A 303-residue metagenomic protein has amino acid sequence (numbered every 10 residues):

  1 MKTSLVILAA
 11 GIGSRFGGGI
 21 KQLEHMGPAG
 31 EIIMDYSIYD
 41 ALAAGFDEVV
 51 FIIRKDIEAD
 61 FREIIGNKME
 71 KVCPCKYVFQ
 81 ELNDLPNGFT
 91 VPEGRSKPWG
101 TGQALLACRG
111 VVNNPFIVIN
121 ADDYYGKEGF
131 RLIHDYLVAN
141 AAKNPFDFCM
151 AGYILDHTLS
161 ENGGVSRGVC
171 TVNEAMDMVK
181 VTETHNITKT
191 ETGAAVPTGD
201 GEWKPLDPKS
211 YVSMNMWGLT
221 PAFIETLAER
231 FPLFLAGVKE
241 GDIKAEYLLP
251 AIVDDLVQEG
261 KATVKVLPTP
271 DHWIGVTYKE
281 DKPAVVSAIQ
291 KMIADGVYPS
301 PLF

Functional and structural regions predicted by a protein language model:
K2-G66, C73, Q80, N114: N-terminal glycine-rich phosphate-binding loop and ensuing alpha1 helix
F61-I65, I133, V285: Hydrophobic packing residues within well-ordered alpha-helices of enzyme cores
M69-P115: Short phosphate-binding loop-to-helix
N113-Y124: Short beta-strand-to-loop acidic/aromatic patch adjacent to the donor-nucleotide binding site
K127-M216, P221: Conserved core of the sugar-phosphate nucleotidyltransferase
Y211, K265-D271: Catalytic beta-strand/loop signature of glycosyltransferases that borders the donor
A228-A262: A C-terminal functional module that forms or caps the active site or interfaces directly with catalytic machinery
